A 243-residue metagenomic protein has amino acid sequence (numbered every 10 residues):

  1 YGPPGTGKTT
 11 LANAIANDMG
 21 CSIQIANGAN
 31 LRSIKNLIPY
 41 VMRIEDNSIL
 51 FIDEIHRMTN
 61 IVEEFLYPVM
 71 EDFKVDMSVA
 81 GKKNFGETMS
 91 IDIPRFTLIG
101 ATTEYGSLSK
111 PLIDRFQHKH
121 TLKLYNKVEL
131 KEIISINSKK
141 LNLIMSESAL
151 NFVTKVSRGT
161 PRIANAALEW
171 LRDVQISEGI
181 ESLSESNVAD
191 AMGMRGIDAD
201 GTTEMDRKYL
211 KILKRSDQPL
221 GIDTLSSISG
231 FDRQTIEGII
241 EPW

Functional and structural regions predicted by a protein language model:
Y1-A26, Y40-D46: Walker A/P-loop
A14-I15, I34, S48-S78, Y105-R115: Conserved AAA+/SF3 P-loop NTPase catalytic/coupling segment centered on the Walker-B
G81-A101: AAA+/SF3 P-loop NTPase mechanochemical coupling elements
S107-K140, E147-K155, A166: Conserved AAA+ ATPase core "coupling" helix
N151-K155, R162-S177, K208-K211, T224 (+1 more regions): C-terminal helical "lid" of AAA+/P-loop NTPase domains
D173-Q218: Conserved alpha/beta core segments of nucleic-acid transaction machinery
D217-S229: Short acidic, hydrophobic short linear motifs in intrinsically disordered regions
G230-W243: Short amphipathic alpha-helical interaction segments
